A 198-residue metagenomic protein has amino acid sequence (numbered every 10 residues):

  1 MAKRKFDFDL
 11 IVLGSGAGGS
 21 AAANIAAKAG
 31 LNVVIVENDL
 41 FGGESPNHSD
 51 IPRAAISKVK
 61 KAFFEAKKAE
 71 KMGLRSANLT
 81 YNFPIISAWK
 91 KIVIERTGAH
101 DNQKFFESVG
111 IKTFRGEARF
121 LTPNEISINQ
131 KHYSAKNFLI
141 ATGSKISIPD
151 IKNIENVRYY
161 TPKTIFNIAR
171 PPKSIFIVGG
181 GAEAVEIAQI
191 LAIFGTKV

Functional and structural regions predicted by a protein language model:
A2-F8, N24-L31, V36-P171, E183: Glycine-rich flavin
L10, S15-A17, N137: Residue immediately C-terminal to the conserved phosphorylatable aspartate in receiver
L13, I140-T142, I177: Redox-cofactor binding/interface segments in oxidoreductases and associated redox assembly factors
G14-A17, N38-D39, V178-G181: Glycine-rich Rossmann-fold phosphate-binding loop(s) that bind the pyrophosphate of adenine dinucleotide cofactors
A169-V198: Rossmann-like NAD(P)H-binding beta-loop-alpha module
